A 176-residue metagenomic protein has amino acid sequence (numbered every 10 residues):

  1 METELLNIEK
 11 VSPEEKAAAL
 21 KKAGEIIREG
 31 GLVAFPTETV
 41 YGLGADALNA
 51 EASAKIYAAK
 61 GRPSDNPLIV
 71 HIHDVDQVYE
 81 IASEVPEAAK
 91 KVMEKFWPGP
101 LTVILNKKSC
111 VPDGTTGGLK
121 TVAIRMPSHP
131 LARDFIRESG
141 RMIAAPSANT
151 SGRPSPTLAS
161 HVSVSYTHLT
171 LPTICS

Functional and structural regions predicted by a protein language model:
M1-L169: Active-site-adjacent structural elements in enzyme catalytic cores
H168-S176: Single conserved hydrophobic/aromatic residue that forms the stacking wall/gate of nucleotide- or nucleobase-binding
